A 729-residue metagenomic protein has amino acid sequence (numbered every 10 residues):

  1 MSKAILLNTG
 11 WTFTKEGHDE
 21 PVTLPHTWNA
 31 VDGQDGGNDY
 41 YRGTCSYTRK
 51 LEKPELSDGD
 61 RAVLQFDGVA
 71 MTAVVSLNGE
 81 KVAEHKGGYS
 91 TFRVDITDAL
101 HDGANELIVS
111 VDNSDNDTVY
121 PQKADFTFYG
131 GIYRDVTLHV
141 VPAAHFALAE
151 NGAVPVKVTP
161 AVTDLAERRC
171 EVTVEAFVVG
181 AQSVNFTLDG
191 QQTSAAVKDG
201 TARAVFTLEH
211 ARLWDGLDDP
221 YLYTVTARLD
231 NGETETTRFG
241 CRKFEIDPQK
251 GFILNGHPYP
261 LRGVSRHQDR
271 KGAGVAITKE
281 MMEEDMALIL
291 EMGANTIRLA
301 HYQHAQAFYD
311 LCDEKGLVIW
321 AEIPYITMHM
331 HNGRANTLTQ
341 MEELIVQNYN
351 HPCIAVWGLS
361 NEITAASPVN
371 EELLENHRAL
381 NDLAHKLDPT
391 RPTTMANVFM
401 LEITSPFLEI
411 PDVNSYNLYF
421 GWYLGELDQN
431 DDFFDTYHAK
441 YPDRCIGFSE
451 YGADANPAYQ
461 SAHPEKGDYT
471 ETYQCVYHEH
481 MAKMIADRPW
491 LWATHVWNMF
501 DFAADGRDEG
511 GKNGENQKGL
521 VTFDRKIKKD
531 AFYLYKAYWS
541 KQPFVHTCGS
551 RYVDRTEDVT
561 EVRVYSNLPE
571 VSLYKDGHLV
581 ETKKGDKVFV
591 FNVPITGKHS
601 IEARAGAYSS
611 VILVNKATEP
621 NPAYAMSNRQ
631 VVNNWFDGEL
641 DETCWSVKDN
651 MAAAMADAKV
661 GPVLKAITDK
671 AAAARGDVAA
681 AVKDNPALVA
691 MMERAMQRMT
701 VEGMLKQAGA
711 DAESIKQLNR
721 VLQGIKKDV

Functional and structural regions predicted by a protein language model:
M1-H301, G316-I319, Q340-E343, N350-V356 (+5 more regions): Secreted/periplasmic carbohydrate-active enzymes, especially glycoside hydrolases
V63, V69-A143, H463-A537, I667 (+1 more regions): Long, contiguous interaction/targeting segments characteristic of exported/extracellular or secretory-pathway proteins
P142-R168, D230, E509-K512, K526 (+1 more regions): Intrinsically disordered, low-complexity coil segments
T173, M286-I289, T296-I527, A531-Y538 (+3 more regions): Substrate-binding/catalytic cleft of secreted carbohydrate-active enzymes, primarily glycoside hydrolases
F532, A537-S540, K575-D576, S600-F636 (+1 more regions): In a subset of proteins, long, contiguous C-terminal domains/tails are tracked
W635-D728: Compact, charge-rich alpha-helical regulatory domains located at protein termini
